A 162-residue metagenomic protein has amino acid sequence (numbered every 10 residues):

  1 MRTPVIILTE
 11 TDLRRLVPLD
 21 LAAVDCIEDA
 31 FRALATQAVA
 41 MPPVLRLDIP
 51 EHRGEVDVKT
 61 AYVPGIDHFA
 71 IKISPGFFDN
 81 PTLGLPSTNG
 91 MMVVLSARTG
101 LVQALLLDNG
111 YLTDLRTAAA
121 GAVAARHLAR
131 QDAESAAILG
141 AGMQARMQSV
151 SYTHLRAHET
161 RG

Functional and structural regions predicted by a protein language model:
M1-T113, A120-A122, A129-D132: N-terminal ligand-binding/catalytic initiation module
R116, M147: Residues that form or flank phosphate/diphosphate-binding pockets in enzymes that use nucleotide phosphates
A141: Glycine-rich Rossmann-fold phosphate-binding loop(s) that bind the pyrophosphate of adenine dinucleotide cofactors
Q144: Hydrophobic/small residue at the entry helix of a nucleotide-binding pocket
T153-G162: Conserved small/polar residues in nucleotide/adenosyl-binding loops
